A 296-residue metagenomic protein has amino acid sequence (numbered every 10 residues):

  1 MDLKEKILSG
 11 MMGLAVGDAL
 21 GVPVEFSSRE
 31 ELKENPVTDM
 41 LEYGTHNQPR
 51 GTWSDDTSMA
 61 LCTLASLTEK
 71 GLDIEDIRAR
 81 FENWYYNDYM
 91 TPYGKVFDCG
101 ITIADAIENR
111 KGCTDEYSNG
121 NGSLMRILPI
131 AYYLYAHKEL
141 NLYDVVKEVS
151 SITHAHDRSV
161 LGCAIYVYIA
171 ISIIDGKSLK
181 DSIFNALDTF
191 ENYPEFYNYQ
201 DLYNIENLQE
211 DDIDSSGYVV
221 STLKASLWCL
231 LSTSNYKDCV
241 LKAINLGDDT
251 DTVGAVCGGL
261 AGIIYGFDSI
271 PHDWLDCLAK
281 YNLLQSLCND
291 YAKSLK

Functional and structural regions predicted by a protein language model:
M1-K296: Structured, active/binding-site neighborhoods that engage oxygen-rich ligands
